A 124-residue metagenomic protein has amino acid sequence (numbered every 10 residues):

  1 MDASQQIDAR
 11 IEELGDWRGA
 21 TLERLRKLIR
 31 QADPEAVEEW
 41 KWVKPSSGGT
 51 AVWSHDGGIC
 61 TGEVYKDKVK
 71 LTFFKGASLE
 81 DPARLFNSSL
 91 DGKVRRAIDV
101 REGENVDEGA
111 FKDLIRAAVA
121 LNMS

Functional and structural regions predicted by a protein language model:
M1-S124: Charge-dense, helix-prone N-terminal extensions
